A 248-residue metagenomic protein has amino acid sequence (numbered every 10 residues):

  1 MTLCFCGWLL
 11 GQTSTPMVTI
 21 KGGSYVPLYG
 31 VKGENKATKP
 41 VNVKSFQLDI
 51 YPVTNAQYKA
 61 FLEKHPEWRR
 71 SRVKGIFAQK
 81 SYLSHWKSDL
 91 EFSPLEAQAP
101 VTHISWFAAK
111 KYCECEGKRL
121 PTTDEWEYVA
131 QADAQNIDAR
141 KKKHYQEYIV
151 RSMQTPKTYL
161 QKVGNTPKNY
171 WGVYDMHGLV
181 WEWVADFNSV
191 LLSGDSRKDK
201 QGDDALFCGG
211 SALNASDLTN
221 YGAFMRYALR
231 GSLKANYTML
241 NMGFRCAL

Functional and structural regions predicted by a protein language model:
M1-G7: Bacterial N-terminal signal peptides
L9-T13: Boundary at the C-terminal end of the N-terminal hydrophobic targeting segment
S14-A78, I104-F107, G178: A short glycine-rich, aromatic-capped structural motif
I20, V26, W86-G231, A235-L240: Functional-site microenvironments in short loops/helix caps that host divalent-cation chemistry
L28-G30, D186, A247: A generic structural motif
S71-H85, E127-A130: Acidic helix-start/capping segments at beta-turn-to-alpha-helix junctions
T238-L248: Short, structured beta-strand segments at or near domain termini in extracellular proteins/domains
